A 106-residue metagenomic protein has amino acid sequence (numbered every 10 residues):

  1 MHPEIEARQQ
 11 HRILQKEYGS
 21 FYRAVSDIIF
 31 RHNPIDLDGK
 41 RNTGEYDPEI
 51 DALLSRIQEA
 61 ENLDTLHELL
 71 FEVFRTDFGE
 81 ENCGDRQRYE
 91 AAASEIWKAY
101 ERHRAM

Functional and structural regions predicted by a protein language model:
M1-M106: Charged, amphipathic alpha-helical regulatory modules used for macromolecular assembly or allosteric control
